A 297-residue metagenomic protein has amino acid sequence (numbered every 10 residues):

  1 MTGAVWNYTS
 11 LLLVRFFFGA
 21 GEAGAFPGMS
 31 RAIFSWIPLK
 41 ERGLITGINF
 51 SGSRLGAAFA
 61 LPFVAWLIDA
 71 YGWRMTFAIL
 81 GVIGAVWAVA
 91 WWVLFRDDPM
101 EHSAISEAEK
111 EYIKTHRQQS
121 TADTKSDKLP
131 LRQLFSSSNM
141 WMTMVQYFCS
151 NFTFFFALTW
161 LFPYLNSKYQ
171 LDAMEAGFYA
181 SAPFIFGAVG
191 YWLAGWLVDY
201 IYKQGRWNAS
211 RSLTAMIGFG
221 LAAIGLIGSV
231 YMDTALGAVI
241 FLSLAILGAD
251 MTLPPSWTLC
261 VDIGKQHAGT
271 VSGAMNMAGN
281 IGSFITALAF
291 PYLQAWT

Functional and structural regions predicted by a protein language model:
M1-W6, I217-D233: C-terminal ends and interior cores of transmembrane alpha-helices in multi-pass membrane transporters/permeases
G3-S10, G21, P38, G72 (+2 more regions): Helix-breaking motifs and short loop linkers at transmembrane-helix boundaries and internal kinks in secondary membrane
V14-R54: Cytoplasmic helix-loop-helix junction between adjacent transmembrane helices in 12-TM secondary transporters
N49, S53-H102: Helix-loop-helix hairpin linking two adjacent transmembrane segments in secondary transporters
F63-Y71, L165-N166, L197-V198, Y202 (+1 more regions): Interfacial helix-cap and linker-helix signal at transmembrane-aqueous boundaries of multi-pass secondary transporters
R132-A194, G248-V261, S283-A287: Extracytoplasmic gate region of multi-pass secondary transporters
Y191, V261-W296: A late C-terminal transmembrane helix in Major Facilitator Superfamily
D199-G218: Cytoplasmic membrane-interface "Motif A"-like loop-to-helix N-cap segments of 12-TM Major Facilitator Superfamily
